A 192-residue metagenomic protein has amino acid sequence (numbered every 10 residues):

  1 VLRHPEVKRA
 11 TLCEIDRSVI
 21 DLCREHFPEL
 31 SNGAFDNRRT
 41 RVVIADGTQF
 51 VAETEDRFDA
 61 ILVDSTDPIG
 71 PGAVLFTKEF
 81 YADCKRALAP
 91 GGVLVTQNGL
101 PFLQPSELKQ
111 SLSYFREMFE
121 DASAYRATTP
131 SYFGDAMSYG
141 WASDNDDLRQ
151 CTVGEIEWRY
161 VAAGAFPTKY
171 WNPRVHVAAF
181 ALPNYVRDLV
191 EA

Functional and structural regions predicted by a protein language model:
V1-G91, L103-Q104: The AdoMet/dcAdoMet-binding core of the Class I SAM-like
T66, N98-P101, A127: Histidine- and/or cysteine-centered catalytic micro-motif in compact active-site loops
G72, G99-L112: Conserved class I S-adenosyl-L-methionine
Y81-K85, S106-T129, G140: Conserved Class I S-adenosyl-L-methionine
G91-N98: Conserved beta-strand signature within the Rossmann-like core of class I S-adenosyl-L-methionine
S113, M137-A192: SAM/dcSAM-binding transferase cores
P130-G134: A short beta-turn/loop motif at secondary-structure boundaries
